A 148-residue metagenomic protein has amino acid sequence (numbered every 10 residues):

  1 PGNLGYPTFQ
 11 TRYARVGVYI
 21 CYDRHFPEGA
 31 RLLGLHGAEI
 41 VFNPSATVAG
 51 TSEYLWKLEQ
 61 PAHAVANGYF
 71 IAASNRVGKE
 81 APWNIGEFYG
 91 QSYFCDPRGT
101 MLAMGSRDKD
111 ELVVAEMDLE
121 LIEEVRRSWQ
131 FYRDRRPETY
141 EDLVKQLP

Functional and structural regions predicted by a protein language model:
P1-H36, I122-P148: Cysteine/selenocysteine-centered motifs that mediate thiol-based redox chemistry or coordinate metal-sulfur cofactors
F9, L58-E59, P82, T100-M104 (+3 more regions): Short, well-ordered helical secondary-structure segments
R15, C21-L112: CN hydrolase (nitrilase-like) catalytic-core segments centered on the catalytic cysteine and neighboring Lys/Glu
L55-W56, H63-A64, I85-E87, Y93 (+3 more regions): Charge-rich, low-complexity amphipathic helices in intrinsically disordered tails/linkers adjacent to domains
D108-D110, D118-L121, F131: A short, acidic, flexible beta-alpha connecting loop/helix-capping segment that sits on the rim of active
